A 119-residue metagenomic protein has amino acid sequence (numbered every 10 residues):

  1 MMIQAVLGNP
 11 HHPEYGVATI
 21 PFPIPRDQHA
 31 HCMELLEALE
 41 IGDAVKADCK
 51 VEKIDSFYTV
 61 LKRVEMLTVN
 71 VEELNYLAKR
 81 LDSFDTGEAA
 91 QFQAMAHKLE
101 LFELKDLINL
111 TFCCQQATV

Functional and structural regions predicted by a protein language model:
M1-R26: Short, extreme N-terminal segment that most often corresponds to the first beta-strand
R26-C32: Short, conserved charged micro-motifs
M33-V119: Mixed-charge (acidic/basic) macromolecular-recognition segments
